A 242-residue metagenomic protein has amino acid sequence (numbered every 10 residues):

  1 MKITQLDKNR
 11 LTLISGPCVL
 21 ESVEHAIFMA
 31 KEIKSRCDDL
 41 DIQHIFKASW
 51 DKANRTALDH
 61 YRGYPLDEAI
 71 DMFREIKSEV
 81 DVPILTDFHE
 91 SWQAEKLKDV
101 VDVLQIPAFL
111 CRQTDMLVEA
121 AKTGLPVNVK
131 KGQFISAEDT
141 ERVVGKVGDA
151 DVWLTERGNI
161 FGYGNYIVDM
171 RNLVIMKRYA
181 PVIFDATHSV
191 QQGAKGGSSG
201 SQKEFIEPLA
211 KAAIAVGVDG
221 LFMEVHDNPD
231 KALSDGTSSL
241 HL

Functional and structural regions predicted by a protein language model:
M1-I14, D71: N-terminal amphipathic alpha-helix/helix-capping segment at the start of soluble metabolic enzymes
R10-I14, Q43-K47, P83-L85, D102-V103 (+4 more regions): Structural preference for beta-strand elements that scaffold enzyme active sites
I14-H25, H44-L66, V225-S239: Glycine-rich, proline-tolerant flexible connector loops at the mouths of alpha/beta enzymes
S15-F28, T56-Y64, V82-D87, I106-A108 (+2 more regions): Active-site mouth loops of central-metabolism enzymes
V19, A108-L110, I206-L209, V216-S238: Glycine-rich phosphate-binding active-site loops on the catalytic face of alpha/beta enzymes
E32-L40, D59-L85, A120-P126, L173-V182 (+2 more regions): Alpha-helix-loop-beta-strand connector modules within alpha/beta enzyme cores
Y64-P65, E79-Q93, D102-D115, L125-A137 (+1 more regions): Catalytic beta/alpha-barrel core
G124, N128-V225: Catalytic alpha/beta core domains of metabolic enzymes, predominantly
